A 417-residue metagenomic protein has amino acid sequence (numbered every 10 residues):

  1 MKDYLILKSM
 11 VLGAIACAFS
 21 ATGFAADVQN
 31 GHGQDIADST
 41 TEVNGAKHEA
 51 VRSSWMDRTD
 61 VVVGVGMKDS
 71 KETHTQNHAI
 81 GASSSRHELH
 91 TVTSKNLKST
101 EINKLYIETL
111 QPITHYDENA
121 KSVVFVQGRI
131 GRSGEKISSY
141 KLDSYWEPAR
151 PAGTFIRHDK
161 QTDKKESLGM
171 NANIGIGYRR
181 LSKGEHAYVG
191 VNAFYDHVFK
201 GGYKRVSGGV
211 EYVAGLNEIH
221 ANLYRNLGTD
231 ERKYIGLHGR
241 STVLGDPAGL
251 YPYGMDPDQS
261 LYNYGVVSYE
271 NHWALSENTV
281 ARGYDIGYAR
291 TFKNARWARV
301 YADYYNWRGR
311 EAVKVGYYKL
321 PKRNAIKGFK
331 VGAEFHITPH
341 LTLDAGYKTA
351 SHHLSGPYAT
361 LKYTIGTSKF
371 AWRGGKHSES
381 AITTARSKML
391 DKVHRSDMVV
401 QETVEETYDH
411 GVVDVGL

Functional and structural regions predicted by a protein language model:
A26-T114, Y408-L417: Short glycine/proline- and aromatic-enriched beta-strand/turn motifs that initiate or cap beta-hairpins
D27-K47, G228-G287, K293, W297-Y301 (+3 more regions): Flexible, glycine-rich linker and terminal segments associated with outer-membrane beta-barrel/transport systems
A50-R52, K68, V92-T100, H115-D117 (+6 more regions): Outer-membrane beta-barrel domain signature
D57, E101-I107, S122, K136-Y140 (+7 more regions): Residues that define the transmembrane beta-barrel architecture of outer-membrane proteins
T59, H115-F125, S182-V191, L216-A221 (+4 more regions): Repeated loop/turn-to-beta-strand initiation elements of outer-membrane beta-barrel proteins
V65-K71, I130-K136, P148, Y178-R180 (+6 more regions): Transmembrane beta-strands of outer-membrane beta-barrel pores
E72-A82, R86-T93, S138-Y145, M170 (+4 more regions): Outer-membrane beta-barrel translocator domains and adjoining extracellular loop/strand segments of Gram-negative
I107-Q111, S144, I174-Y178, G208-A214 (+4 more regions): Residues on the lipid-exposed face of transmembrane beta-strands in outer-membrane beta-barrel proteins
